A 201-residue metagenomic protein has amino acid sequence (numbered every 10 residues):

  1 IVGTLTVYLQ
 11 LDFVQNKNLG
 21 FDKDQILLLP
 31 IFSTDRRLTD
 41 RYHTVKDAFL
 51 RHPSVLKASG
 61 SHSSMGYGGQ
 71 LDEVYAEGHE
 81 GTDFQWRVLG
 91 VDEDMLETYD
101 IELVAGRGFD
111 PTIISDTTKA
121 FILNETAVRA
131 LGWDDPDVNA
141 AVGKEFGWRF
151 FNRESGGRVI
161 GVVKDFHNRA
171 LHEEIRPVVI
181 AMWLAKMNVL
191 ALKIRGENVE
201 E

Functional and structural regions predicted by a protein language model:
I1, F32, S63-S64, K164 (+1 more regions): Residue-level recognition of strand-loop junctions within catalytic nucleotide-signaling folds
I1-V7: Hydrophobic alpha-helical transmembrane segments of multi-pass inner-membrane transport and secretion
G3, R87-V88, I194: Small/polar loops that bind or transfer phosphate-bearing groups
T6, L19, H167-A170: Short amphipathic alpha-helical interaction/hinge segments
Y8-R129, D134-D135, F150-S155: Structured, solvent-exposed hinge/loop segments at the ends of secondary-structure elements
T39-D40, V45-A58, E125-R129, F150-E201: "Rare, low-scoring activations can occur in soluble or secreted enzymes where short amphipathic helices or signal
N139-G143: A glycine-biased structural micro-motif
F146-G147: PAS-family sensory/regulatory domains
